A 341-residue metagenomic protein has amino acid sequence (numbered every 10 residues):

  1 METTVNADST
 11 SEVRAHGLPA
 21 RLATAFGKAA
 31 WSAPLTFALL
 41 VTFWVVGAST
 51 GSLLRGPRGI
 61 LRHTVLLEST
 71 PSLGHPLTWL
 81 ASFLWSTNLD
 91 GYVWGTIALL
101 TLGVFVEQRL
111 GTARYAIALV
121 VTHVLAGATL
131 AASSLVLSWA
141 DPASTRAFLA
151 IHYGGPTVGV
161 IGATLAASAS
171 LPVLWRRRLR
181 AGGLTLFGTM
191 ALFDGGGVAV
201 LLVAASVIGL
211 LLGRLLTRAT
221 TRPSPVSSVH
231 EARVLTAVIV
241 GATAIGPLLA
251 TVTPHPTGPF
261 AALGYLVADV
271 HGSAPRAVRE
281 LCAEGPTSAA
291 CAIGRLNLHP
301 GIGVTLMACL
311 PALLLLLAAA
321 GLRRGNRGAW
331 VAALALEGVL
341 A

Functional and structural regions predicted by a protein language model:
N6-A29, T217-R233: Membrane-interfacial, low-structure loops and terminal tails that flank and connect transmembrane helices in multi-pass
P19-R62, A237-P256: N-terminal signal-anchor transmembrane alpha helix
F43-A48, H123-A132, G183-G195, T243-L249 (+1 more regions): Aromatic-anchored segments of alpha-helical transmembrane domains
V45-A116, S134: N-terminal TM1-TM2 helical hairpin plus the immediately adjacent luminal interfacial "cap"
L67-D90, T145-T157, A268-A283, A290-V304: Short aromatic-rich membrane-water interface segments that cap or initiate transmembrane helices in multi-pass membrane
V93-I97, G155-T164, V203-I208, M307-L313: Membrane-embedded alpha-helical segments of multi-pass membrane proteins, especially the transmembrane helices
A140, T145-L171, V198-L201: Membrane-interface micro-motifs in multi-pass membrane enzymes
R178-L179, G183-L186, V200-V203, V207-A341: Topology signature of small-to-medium multi-pass alpha-helical membrane proteins
